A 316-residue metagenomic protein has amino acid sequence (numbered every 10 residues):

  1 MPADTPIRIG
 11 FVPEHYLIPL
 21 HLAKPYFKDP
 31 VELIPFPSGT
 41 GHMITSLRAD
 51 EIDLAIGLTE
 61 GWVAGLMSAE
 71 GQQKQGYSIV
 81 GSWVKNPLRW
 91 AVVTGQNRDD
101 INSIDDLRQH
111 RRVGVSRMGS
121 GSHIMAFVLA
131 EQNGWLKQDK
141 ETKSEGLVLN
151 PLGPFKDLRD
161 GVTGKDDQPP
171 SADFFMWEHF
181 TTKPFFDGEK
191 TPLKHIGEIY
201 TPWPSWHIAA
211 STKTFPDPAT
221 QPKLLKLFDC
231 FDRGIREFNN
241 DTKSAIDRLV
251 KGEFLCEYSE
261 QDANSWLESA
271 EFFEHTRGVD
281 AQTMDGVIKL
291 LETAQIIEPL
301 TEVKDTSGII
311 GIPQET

Functional and structural regions predicted by a protein language model:
M1-P2, T316: Universal eukaryotic N-terminal targeting presequences
P2-N150, D173-H179, H195-I196: Short, glycine-/small- and polar/acidic-enriched structural segments that line small-molecule recognition paths
L22, H42, S46, A64 (+10 more regions): Extracytoplasmic/secreted proteins, especially bacterial periplasmic and envelope-associated proteins
W62-A64, K183, S307-G308: Short secondary-structure capping/turn micro-motifs that flank functional sites
P151, F155-G252: Pocket-lining segment of extracytoplasmic ligand-binding domains
P216-E298: Secondary-structure end/capping motifs
I288-T316: Conserved C-terminal helix/tail region of periplasmic/extracytoplasmic solute-binding proteins
